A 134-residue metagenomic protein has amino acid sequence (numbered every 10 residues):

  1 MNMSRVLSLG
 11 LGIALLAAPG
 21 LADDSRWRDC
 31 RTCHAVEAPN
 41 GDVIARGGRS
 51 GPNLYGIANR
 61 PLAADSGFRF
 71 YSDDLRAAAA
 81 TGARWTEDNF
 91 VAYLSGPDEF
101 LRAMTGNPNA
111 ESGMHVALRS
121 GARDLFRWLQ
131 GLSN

Functional and structural regions predicted by a protein language model:
M1-R5: Positively charged n-region of N-terminal signal peptides that target proteins for export
L7, L21-A22: Small/flexible residues
S8, P61-A64, G121-R123: A broad, structure-centric signal for solvent-exposed, well-ordered loop/edge residues that line or flank functional
S8-L15: Bacterial N-terminal signal peptides
A17-P19: N-terminal signal peptide c-region/cleavage motif recognized by signal peptidases
D24-T81, P97-P108, N134: Periplasmic/extracellular electron-transfer cofactor-ligation site, primarily the c-type cytochrome heme-c attachment
A83-N134: C-terminal capping alpha-helices of c-type cytochrome domains
